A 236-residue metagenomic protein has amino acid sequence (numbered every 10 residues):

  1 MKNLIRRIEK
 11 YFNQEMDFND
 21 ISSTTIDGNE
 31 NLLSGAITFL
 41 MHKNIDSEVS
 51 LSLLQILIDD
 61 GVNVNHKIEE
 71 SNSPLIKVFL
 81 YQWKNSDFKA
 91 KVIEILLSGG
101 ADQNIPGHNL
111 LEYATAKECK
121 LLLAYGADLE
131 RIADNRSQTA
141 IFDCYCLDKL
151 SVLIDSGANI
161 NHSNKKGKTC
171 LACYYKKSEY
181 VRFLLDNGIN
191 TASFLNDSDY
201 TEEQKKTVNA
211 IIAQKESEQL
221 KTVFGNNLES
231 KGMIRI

Functional and structural regions predicted by a protein language model:
M1-D60, N65, E69-E70, L80 (+5 more regions): Intrinsically disordered, low-complexity regulatory segments in ankyrin-centric signaling systems
K2, R6-R7, S156, Y180-I236: Ankyrin-repeat-protein effector appendages
N3, L40, I45, V49 (+9 more regions): Ankyrin-repeat interhelical turn detector
N13-D17, L53-N63, K91-D102, K120-L129 (+3 more regions): Ankyrin repeat domain, specifically the short helix-to-loop turn at the C-terminus of the second helix of each repeat
I21-H42, K67-Y81, N104-T115, I132-Y145 (+2 more regions): Ankyrin-repeat boundary/"N-cap" motif
V49, L53, F88-V92, E118 (+3 more regions): Conserved ankyrin/ankyrin-like repeat signature
K84: Acidic-and-aromatic substrate-binding clefts and catalytic sites of carbohydrate-active enzymes
